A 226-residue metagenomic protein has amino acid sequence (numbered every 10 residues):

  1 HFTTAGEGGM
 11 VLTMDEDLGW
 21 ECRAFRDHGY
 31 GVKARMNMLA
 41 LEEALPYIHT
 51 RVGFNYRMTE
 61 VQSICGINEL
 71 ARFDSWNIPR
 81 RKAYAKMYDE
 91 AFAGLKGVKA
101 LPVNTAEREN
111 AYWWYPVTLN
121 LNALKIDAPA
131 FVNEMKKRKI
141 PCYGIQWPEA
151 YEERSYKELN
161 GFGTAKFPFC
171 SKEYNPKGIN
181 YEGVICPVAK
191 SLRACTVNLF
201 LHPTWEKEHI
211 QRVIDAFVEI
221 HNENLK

Functional and structural regions predicted by a protein language model:
F2, G6-V11: Glycine-rich phosphate-binding loop of ATP-grasp-fold ATP-dependent ligases
M14-K226: PLP-dependent aminotransferase class I/II
